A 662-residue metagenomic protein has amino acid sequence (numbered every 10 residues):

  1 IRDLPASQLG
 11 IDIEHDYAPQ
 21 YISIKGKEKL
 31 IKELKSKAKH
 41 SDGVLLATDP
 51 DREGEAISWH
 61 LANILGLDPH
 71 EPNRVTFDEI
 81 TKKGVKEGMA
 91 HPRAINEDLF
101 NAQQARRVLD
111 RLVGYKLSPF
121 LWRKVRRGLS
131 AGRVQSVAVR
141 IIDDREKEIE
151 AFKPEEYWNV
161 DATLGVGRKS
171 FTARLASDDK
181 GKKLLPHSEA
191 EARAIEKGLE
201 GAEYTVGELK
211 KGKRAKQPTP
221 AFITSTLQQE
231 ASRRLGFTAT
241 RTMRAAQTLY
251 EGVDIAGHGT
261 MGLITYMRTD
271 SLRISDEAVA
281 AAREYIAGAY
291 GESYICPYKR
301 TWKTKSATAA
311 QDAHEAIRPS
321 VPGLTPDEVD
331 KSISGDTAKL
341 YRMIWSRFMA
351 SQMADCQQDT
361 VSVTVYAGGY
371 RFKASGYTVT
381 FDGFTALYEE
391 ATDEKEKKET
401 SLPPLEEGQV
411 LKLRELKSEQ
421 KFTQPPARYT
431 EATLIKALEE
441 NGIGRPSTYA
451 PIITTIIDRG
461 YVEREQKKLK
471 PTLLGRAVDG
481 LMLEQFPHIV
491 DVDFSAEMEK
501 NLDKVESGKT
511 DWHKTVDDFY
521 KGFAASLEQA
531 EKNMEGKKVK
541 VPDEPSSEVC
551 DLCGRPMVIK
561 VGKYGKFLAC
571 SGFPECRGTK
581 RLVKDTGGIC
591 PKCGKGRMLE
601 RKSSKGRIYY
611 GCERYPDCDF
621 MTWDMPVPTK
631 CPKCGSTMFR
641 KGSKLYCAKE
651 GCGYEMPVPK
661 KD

Functional and structural regions predicted by a protein language model:
I1-Q104, S177, P186-E189, R193 (+2 more regions): Intrinsically disordered, low-complexity regulatory segments
T48-D51, R126-S130, K211-P220, E230-T238 (+1 more regions): Conserved short loop/turn motifs at secondary-structure junctions
I80-A162, K211-G212: C-terminal or mid-to-C-terminal helical accessory/interaction module adjacent to the motor/catalytic core
S118, A151, A192, D270-D662: Basic, low-complexity terminal or inter-domain segments flanking catalytic cores
K183-P220: Metal- or metallocofactor-binding catalytic centers and their adjacent structured scaffolds across diverse enzyme
V206-L209, P218-A231, H258-Y266, P425-A437: Short acidic, hydrophobic short linear motifs in intrinsically disordered regions
M243-Q247, I453-T454: Short, hydrophobic-biased segments on the C-terminal half of alpha helices that form "recognition helices"
Y250-T265, R459-K468: A short, conserved structural fragment
